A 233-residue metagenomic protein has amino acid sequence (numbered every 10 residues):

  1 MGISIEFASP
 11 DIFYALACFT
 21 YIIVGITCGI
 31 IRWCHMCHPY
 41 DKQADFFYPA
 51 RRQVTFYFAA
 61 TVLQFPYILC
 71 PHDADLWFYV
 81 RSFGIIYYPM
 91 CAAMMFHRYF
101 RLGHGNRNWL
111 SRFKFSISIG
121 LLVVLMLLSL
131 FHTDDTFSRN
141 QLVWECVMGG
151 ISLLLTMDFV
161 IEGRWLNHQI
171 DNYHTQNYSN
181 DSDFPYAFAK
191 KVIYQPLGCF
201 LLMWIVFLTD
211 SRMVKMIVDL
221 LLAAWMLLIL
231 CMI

Functional and structural regions predicted by a protein language model:
M1-L125: N-terminal low-complexity or simple alpha-helical regulatory segments that function as activation/interaction modules
S4-Y21, V124-W165, V206-V218: Extracellular-loop-to-transmembrane junctions of the mid-late helices
I31-P39, Y99, G163-N177: Cytosolic juxtamembrane helix at the C-terminal end of the final transmembrane segment
V80-C91, V147-I151, L221-W225: Membrane-embedded alpha-helical segments of multi-pass membrane proteins, especially the transmembrane helices
P89-H97, M157-V160, R164, L227: Alpha-helical transmembrane segments of polytopic integral membrane proteins, especially the permease/helical cores
Y99-L128, L142-S152, S179-P196: The cytoplasmic-loop to transmembrane-helix boundary for the fourth helix
V160-T175, D210-S211, M226-I233: Juxtamembrane or sensor-core-proximal signal-transducing alpha helices that couple sensory domains to cytosolic
D181-S182, K191-I233: Interfacial "cap-and-anchor" motif at the non-cytosolic start of specific transmembrane alpha-helices
